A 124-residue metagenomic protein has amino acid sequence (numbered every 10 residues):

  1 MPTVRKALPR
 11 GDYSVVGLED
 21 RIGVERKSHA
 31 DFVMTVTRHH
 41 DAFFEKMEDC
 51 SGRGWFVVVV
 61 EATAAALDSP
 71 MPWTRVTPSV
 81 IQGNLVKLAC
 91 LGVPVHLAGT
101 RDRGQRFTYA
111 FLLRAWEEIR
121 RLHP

Functional and structural regions predicted by a protein language model:
M1-D20, D31-P124: Non-catalytic C-terminal interaction segments of nucleic acid-processing enzymes
I22-S28: Conserved catalytic cores of phosphodiester-cleaving nucleases, focusing on short active-site segments
